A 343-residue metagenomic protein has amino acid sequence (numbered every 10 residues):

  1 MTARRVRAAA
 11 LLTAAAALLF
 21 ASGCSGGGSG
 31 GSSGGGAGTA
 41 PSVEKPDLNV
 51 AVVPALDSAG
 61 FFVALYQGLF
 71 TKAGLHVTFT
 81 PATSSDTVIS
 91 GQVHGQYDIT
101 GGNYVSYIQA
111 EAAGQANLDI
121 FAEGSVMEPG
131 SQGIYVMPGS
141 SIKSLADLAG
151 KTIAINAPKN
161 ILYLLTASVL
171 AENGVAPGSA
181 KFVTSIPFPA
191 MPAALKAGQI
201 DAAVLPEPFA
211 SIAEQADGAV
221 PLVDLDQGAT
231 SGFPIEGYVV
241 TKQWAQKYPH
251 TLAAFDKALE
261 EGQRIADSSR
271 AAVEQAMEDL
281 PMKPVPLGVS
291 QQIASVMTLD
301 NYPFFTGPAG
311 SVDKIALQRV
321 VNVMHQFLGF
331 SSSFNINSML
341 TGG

Functional and structural regions predicted by a protein language model:
M1-L12: Bacterial N-terminal signal peptides that target proteins for export
L19-G23: C-terminal motif of bacterial Sec signal peptides marking the signal peptidase cleavage site
S25-G28: Bacterial signal peptide processing site
G30-A176, S185, D201-E207: Short, glycine-/small- and polar/acidic-enriched structural segments that line small-molecule recognition paths
V105, P189-D279: Pocket-lining segment of extracytoplasmic ligand-binding domains
A110-A122, L170, I212-D226, V285-Q291: Ligand-binding "clamshell"
Q246-F327: Secondary-structure end/capping motifs
L317-G343: Conserved C-terminal helix/tail region of periplasmic/extracytoplasmic solute-binding proteins
